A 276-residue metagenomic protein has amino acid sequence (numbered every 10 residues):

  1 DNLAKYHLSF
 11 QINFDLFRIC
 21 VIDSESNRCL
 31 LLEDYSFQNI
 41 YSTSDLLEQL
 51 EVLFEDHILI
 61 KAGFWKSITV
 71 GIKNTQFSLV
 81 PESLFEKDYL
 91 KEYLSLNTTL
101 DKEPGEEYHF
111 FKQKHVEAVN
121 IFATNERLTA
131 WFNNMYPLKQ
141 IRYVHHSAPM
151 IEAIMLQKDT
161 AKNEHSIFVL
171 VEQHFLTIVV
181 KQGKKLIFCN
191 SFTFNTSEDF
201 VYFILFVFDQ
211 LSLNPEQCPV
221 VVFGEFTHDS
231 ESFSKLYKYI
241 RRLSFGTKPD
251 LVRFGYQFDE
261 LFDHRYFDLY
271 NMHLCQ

Functional and structural regions predicted by a protein language model:
D1-S26, L274-C275: N-terminal basic/disordered segments at the start of proteins
Y6, L16-F17, R28, F111-L213: Small-residue (GG/TT-enriched) beta-loop-alpha framework at ligand/catalytic clefts
I12-F14, V70-T75, F122, E172 (+1 more regions): Structural motif
C20, L79-L84, V179, D229-K235: A short acidic (Asp/Glu
I22, L32-N39, Q49-M155, F245 (+1 more regions): Active-site neighborhood for divalent-cation/phosphate handling
L32-I58, E198-S212, E216-V221: N-terminal phosphate-binding loop and adjacent alpha-helix
F188-L269: Accessory, usually C-terminal, subdomains that scaffold auxiliary metal cofactors
